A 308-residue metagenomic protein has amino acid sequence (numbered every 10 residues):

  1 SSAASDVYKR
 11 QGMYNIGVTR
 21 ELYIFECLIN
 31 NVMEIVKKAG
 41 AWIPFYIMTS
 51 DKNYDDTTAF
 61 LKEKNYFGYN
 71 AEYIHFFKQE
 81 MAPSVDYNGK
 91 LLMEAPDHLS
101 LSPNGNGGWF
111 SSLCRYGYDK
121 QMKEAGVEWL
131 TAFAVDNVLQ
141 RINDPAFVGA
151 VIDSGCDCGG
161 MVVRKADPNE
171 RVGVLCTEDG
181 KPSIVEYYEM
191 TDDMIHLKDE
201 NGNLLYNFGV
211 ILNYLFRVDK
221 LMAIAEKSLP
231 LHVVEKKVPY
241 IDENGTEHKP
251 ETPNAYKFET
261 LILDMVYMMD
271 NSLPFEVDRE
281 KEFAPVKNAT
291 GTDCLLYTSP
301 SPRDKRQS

Functional and structural regions predicted by a protein language model:
S1-D6, D86, T191-D192, V233-K236: Active-site-adjacent bridging/hinge elements
S1-S5, Q79, V277-R279: Short loop/turn segments at strand-loop or loop-helix junctions that form parts of catalytic or ligand-binding pockets
A3-Q11, Y297-K305: Conserved small/polar residues in nucleotide/adenosyl-binding loops
K9-R10, D55-L61, Y87, R141-P145 (+2 more regions): A short acidic (Asp/Glu
R10-V127: Conserved N-terminal catalytic core of the sugar/cofactor nucleotidyltransferase
E128-W129, L139-N143, A150, S154-S299: Catalytic core of tubulin tyrosine ligase-like
F133-A134: Active-site acidic Asp-centered loop
